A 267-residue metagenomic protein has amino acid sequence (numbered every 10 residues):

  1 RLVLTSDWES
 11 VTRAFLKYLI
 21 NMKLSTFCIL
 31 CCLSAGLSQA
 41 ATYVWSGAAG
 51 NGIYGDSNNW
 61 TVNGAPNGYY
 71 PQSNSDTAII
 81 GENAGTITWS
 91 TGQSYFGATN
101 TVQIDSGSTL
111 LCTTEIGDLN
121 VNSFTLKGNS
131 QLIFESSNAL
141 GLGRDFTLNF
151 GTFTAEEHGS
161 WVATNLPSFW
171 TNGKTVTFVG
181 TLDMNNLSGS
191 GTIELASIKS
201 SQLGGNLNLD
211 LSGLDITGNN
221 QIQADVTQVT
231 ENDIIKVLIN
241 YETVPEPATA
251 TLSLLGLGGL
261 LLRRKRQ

Functional and structural regions predicted by a protein language model:
R1, R13, R263-R266: Basic polycationic patches enriched in arginine
V3-T5: Cationic, amphipathic, low-complexity alpha-helical segments enriched in hydrophobics plus arginine/proline
K17-C28: Bacterial N-terminal signal peptides that target proteins for export
C28-A35: Bacterial N-terminal signal peptides
A40-S123, K127, S188, I198-T243: Solvent-exposed adhesion/ligand-recognition segments of exported proteins
T114-S201, G205: Extracellular beta-strand/loop-rich repeat segments of large surface/secreted proteins
E246-R263: A short, hydrophobic C-terminal helix/tail in secreted or cell-surface proteins
